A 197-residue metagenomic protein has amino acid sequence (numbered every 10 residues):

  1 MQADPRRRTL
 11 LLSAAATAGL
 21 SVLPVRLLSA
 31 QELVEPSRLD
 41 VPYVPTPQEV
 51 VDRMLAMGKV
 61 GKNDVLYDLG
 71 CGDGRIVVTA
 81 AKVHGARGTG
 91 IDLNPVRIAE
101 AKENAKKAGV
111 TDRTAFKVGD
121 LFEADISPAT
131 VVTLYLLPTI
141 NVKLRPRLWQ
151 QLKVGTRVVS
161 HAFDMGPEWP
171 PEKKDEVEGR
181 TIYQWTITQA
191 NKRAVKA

Functional and structural regions predicted by a protein language model:
M1-A18: N-terminal secretory signal peptides and thylakoid transit peptides that target proteins across membranes
L28-G61: Class I SAM-dependent transferase core
N63-G70: Conserved class I S-adenosyl-L-methionine
R75-H84: Conserved SAM-binding loop of SAM-dependent methyltransferases across substrates and taxa, primarily the Class I
R87-D92: Conserved SAM-binding motif I beta-strand of class I
I98: Short alpha-helix immediately C-terminal to the canonical SAM-binding loop
K102-A124: S-adenosyl-L-methionine
N141-K196: C-terminal substrate-binding/active-site "lid" region of AdoMet-derived donor-dependent transferases
